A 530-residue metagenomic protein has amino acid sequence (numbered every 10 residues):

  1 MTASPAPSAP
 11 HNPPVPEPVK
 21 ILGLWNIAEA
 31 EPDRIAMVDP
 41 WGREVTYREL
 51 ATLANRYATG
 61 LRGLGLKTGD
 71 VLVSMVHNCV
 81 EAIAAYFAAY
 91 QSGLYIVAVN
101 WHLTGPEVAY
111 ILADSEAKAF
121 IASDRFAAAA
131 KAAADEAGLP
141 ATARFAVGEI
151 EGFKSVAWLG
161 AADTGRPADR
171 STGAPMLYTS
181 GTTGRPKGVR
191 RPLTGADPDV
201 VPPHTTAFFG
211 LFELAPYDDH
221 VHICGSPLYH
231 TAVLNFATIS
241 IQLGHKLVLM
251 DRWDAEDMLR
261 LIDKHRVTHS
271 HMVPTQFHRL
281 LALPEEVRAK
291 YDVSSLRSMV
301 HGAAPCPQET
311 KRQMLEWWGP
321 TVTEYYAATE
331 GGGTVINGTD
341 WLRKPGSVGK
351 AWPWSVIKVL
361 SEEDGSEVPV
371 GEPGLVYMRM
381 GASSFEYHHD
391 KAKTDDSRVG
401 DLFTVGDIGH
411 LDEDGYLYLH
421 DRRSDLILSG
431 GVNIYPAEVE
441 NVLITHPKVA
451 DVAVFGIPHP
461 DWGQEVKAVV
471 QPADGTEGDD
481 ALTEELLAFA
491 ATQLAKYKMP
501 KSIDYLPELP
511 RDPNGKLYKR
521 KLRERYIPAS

Functional and structural regions predicted by a protein language model:
A9-V19, G152-G173: Flexible, low-complexity linker/hinge segments
A36-C79, I83-F87, T104-A109: Conserved AMP-binding/adenylate-forming core of the ANL superfamily
T59, L103, F120-A122, R260 (+6 more regions): AMP-binding/adenylate-forming catalytic core of the ANL superfamily
L61-L66, D163-T172, M176-I223, K290: Conserved adenylate-forming
G63-L64, T68, Q91-G160, P167-D169: Structural core segment of the AMP-binding/adenylate-forming
P175-G181, Q242-L243, V267-M272, E285-P345 (+1 more regions): Gly/Ser/Thr-rich phosphate-binding loop
D197-G225, Y229-T268, L283: Conserved AMP-binding/adenylation subdomain of ANL enzymes
W354, S366-D396, Y416, I434: Conserved ATP/PPi-binding loop(s) of AMP-dependent carboxylate-activating enzymes
